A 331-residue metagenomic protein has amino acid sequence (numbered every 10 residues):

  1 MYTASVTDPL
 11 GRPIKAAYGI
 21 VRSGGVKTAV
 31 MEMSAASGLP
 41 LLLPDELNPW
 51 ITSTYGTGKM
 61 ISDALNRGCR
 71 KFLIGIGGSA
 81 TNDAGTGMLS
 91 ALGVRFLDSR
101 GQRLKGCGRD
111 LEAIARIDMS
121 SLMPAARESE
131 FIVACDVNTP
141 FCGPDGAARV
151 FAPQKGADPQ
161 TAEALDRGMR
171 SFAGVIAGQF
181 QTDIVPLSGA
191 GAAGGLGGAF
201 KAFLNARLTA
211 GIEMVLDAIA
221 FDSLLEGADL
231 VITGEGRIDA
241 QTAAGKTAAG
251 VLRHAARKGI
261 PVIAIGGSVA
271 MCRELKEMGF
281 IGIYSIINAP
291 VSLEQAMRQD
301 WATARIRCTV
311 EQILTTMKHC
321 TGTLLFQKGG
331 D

Functional and structural regions predicted by a protein language model:
M1-I76, A80-D331: N-terminal loops that bind phosphate or other acidic moieties and the adjacent beta-alpha structural core
